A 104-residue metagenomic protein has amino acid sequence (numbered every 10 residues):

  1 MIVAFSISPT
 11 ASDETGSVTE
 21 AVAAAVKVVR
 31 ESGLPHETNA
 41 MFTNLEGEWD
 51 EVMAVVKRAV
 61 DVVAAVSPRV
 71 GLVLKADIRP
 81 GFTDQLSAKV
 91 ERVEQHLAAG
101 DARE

Functional and structural regions predicted by a protein language model:
M1-E104: Charge-rich, low-complexity N-terminal segments
